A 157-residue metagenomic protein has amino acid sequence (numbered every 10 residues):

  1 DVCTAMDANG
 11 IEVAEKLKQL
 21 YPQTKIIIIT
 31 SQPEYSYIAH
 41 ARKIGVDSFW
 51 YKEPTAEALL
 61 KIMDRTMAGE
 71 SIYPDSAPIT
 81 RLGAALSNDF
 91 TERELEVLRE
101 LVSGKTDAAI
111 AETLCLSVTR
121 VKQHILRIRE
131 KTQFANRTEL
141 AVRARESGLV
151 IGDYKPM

Functional and structural regions predicted by a protein language model:
D1-A5: The short loop immediately C-terminal to the conserved phospho-acceptor aspartate in CheY-like receiver
N9-Q23: Short amphipathic alpha-helix used as the core "switch/output" element in two-component signaling
K18, A39-K43, R129, A141-R145: Alpha4-beta5-alpha5 "output face"
Q32-P33: Short, conserved "switch-loop" micro-motifs in signal-transduction and mechanochemical regulators
I38-R42, V46-E92, E96, L149: Short, flexible helix-to-coil linker/hinge segments that flank and couple to helix-turn-helix
E94-V97, L101, L140: Short alpha-helical "packing" element that flanks the helix-turn-helix/winged-helix DNA-binding module
G104-E139, E146: Recognition helix of helix-turn-helix DNA-binding domains
